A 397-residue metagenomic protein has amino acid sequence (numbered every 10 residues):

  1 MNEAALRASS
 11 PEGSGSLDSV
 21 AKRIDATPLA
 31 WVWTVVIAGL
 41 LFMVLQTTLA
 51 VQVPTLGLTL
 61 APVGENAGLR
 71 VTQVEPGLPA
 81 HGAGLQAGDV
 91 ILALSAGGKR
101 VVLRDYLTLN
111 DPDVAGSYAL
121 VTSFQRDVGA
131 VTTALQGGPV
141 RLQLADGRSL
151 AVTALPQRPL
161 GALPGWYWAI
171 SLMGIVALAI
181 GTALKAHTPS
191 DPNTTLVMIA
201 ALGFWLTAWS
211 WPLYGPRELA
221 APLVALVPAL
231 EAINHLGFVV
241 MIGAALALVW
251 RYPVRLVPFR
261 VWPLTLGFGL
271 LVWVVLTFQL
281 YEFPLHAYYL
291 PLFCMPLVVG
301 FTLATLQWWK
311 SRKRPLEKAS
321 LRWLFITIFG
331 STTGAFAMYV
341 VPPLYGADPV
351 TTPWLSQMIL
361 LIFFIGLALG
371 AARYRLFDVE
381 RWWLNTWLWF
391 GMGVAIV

Functional and structural regions predicted by a protein language model:
M1-G15: N-terminal intrinsically disordered, acidic low-complexity segments at the extreme N-terminus
A4, D25-P54, L107-F124, G129-V397: Alpha-helical transmembrane segments of multi-pass integral membrane proteins
E12-L17, W382, T386: Intrinsically disordered or compositionally simple regulatory linkers and C-terminal tails in signal-transduction
L49-R70, R158: Alpha-helical transmembrane signal-anchor/signal-peptide segments
V71, A80, G88-I91, V140-L142 (+1 more regions): Terminal peptide-recognition signature
P76, A96-K99, A145-G147: Solvent-exposed coil/turn segments that connect beta secondary-structure elements in extracytoplasmic/periplasmic
P76-H81, A130: Short, conserved secondary-structure segments in the cores of folded domains
H81-T122: Conserved PDZ fold ligand-binding element
